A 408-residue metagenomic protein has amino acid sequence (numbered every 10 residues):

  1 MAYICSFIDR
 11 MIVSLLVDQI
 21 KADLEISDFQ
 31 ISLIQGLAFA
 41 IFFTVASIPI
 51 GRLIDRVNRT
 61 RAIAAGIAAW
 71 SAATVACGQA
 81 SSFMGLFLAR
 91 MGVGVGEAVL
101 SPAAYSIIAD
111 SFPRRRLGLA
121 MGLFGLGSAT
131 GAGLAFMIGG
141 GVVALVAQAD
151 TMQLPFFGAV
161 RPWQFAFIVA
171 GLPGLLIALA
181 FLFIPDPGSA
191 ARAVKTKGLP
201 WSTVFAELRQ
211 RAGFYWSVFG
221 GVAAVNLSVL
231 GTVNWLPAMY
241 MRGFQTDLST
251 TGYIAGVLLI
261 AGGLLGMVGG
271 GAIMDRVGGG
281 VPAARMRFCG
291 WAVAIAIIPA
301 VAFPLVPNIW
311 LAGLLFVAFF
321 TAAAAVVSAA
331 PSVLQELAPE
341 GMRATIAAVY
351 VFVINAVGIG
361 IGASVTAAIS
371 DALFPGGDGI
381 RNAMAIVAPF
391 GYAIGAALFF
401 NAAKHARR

Functional and structural regions predicted by a protein language model:
V13-S14, R211-M267, A323, V327 (+2 more regions): Extracytoplasmic gate region of multi-pass secondary transporters
L16-V45: Extracellular/periplasmic helix-loop-helix junction of adjacent transmembrane segments in MFS-like secondary
E25, N58, Q79-G85, P113 (+1 more regions): Helix-breaking motifs and short loop linkers at transmembrane-helix boundaries and internal kinks in secondary membrane
G36-G51, V257-G270: Central cavity-lining transmembrane alpha-helices of secondary-active solute carriers, predominantly the Major
V45-M84: Conserved MFS/SLC helix-loop-helix module at the cytosolic interface between two early adjacent transmembrane helices
A89-A129: Cytoplasmic helix-loop-helix junction between adjacent transmembrane helices in 12-TM secondary transporters
F124-L182: Helix-loop-helix hairpin linking two adjacent transmembrane segments in secondary transporters
D186-V218, G243: Juxtamembrane intracellular "pre-TM" segments in multi-pass secondary transporters
